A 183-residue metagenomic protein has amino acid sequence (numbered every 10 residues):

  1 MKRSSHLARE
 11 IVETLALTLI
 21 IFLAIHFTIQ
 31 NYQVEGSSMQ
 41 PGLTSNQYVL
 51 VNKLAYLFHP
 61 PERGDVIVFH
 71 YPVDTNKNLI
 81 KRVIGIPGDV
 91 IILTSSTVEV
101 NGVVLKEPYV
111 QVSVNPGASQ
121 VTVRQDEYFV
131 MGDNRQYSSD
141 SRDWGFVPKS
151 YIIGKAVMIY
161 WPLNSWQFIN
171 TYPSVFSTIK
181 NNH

Functional and structural regions predicted by a protein language model:
M1-N78, K149-Y151, K155-H183: Protein maturation boundaries and topogenic segments
S38-G42, L57-P60, R82, Q120 (+2 more regions): Short, surface-exposed secondary-structure edge patches
Q47, E62-V66, D89, E127 (+1 more regions): Structural motif
P60-E62, I84, I91-I92, N115 (+1 more regions): Extracellular/periplasmic catalytic domains that process cell-envelope and extracellular macromolecules
N78-R82, I86-V103: Mid-length scaffold segments of soluble, non-membrane domains
V100-P116: PP2C/PPM family metal-dependent serine/threonine protein phosphatase catalytic domain, recognizing the conserved
A118-P162, Q167: Soluble extracytoplasmic domains of inner/organellar membrane proteins
